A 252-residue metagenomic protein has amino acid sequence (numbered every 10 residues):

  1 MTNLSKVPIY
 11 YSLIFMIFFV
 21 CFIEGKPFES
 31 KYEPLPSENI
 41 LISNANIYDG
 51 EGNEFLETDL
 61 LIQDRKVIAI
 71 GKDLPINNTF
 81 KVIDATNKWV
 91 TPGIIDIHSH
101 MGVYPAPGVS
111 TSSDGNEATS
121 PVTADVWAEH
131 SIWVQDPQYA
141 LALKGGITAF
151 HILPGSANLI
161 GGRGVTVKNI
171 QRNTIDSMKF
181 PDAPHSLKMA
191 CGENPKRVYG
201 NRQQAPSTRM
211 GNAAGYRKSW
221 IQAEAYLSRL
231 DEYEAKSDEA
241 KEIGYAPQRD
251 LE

Functional and structural regions predicted by a protein language model:
T2-S12: Bacterial N-terminal signal peptides that target proteins for export
Y11-C21: Bacterial N-terminal signal peptides
P27, Y32-E38, I47, E51-T91: Histidine-rich, glycine-flanked metal-binding segment
E38-I42, I76-E129, K144: Replace "His-x-His-based motif
N53, K72, I94, Y104-V109 (+1 more regions): Short, solvent-exposed loop/turn and secondary-structure capping segments
N116-S120, E129-D136, P206-M210: Soluble non-cytosolic domains of exported or imported proteins
Q138, L143-E252: Polyanionic/metal-chelating signatures
